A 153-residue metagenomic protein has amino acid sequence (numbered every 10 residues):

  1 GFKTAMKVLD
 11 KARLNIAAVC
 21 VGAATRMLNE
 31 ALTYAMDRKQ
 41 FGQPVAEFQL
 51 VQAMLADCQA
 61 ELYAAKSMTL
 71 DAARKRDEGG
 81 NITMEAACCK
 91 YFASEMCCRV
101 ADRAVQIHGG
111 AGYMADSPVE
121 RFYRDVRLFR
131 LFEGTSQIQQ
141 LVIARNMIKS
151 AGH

Functional and structural regions predicted by a protein language model:
F2-H153: Alpha-helical interface subdomain recognition
